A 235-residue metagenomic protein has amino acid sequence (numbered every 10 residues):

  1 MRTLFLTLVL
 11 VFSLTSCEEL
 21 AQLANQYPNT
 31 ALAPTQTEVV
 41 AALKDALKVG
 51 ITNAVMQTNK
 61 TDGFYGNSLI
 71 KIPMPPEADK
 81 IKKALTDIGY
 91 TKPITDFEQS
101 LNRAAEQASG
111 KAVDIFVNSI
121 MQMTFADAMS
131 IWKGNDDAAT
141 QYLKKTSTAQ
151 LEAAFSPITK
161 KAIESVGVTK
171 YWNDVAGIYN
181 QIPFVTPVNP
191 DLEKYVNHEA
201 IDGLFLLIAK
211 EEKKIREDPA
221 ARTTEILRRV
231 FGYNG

Functional and structural regions predicted by a protein language model:
M1-L4: Positively charged n-region of N-terminal signal peptides that target proteins for export
S13-S16: C-terminal motif of bacterial Sec signal peptides marking the signal peptidase cleavage site
E18-A21: Bacterial signal peptide processing site
L23-S100: N-terminal Sec/ER secretory leader and immediately downstream segment of secreted/extracellular precursors
L32-V40, K44-L47, T61-Y65, A84 (+5 more regions): Metal- and O2-centered redox machinery and metal/ROS homeostasis
A54, T124, P219: Residue-level signature of catalytic and energy-coupling elements of molecular machines, predominantly ATP/GTP-dependent
T91-A162: Mid-length scaffold segments of soluble, non-membrane domains
K133-G235: Amphipathic, charged alpha-helical segments and their helix-to-coil junctions in extracytoplasmic/peripheral assemblies
